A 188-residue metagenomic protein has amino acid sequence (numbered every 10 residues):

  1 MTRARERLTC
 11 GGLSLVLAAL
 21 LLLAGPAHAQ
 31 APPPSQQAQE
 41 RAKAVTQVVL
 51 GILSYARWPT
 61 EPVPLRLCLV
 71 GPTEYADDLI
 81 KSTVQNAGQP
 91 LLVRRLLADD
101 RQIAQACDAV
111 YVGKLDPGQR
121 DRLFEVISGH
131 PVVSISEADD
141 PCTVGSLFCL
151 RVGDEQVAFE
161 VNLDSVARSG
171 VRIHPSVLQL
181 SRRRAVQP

Functional and structural regions predicted by a protein language model:
T2-L13, L21-P188: Short hydrophobic alpha-helices and adjacent helix-cap/hinge residues
